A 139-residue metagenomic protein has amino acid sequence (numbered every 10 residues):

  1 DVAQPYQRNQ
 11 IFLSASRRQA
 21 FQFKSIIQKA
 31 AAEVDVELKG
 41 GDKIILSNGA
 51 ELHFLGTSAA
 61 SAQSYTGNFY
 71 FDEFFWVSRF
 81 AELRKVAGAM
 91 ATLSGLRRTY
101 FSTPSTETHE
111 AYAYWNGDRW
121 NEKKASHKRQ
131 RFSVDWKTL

Functional and structural regions predicted by a protein language model:
D1-L139: Phosphate/NTP-binding elements of NTP-utilizing enzymes
